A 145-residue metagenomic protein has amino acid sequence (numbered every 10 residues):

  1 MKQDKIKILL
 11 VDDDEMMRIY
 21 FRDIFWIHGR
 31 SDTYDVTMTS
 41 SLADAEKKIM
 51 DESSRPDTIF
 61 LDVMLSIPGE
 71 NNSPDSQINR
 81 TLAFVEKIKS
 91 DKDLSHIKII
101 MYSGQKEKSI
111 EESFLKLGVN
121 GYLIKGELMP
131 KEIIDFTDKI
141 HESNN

Functional and structural regions predicted by a protein language model:
E15-T37: Two-component/phosphorelay signaling modules centered on CheY-like receiver
M38-T58, D62-P68: Acidic, metal-coordinating helix/loop segments flanking the phosphotransfer/catalytic sites of two-component signaling
D51-S54, K89-H96, L117: Conserved phosphotransfer cores of two-component systems
F60-S90: Conserved phosphotransfer microenvironments
D93, Q105-S109: Negatively charged, flexible loop motifs adjacent to catalytic sites in prokaryotic signal transduction proteins
S109, G126-T137: C-terminal output helix
F114-G121: As written
